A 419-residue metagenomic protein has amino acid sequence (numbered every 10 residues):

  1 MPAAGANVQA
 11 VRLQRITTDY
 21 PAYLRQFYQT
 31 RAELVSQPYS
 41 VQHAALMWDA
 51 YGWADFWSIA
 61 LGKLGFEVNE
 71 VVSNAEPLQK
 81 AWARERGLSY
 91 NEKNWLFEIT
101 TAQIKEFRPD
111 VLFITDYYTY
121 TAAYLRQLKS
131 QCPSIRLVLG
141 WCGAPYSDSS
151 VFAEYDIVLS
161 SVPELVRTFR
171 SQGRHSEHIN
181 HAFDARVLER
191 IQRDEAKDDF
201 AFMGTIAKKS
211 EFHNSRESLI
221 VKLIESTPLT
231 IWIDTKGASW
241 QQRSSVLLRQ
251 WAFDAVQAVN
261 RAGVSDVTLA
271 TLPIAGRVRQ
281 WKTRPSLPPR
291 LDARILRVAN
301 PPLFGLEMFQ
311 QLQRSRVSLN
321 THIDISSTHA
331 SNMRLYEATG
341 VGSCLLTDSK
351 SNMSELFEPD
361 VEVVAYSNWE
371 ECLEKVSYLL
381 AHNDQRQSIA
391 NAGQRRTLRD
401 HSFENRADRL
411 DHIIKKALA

Functional and structural regions predicted by a protein language model:
P2-V71, Q79-A83, S161, R167-N332 (+1 more regions): Nucleotide-sugar donor-binding catalytic core of glycosyltransferases
Y51-S147, E154-D156, R174: Internal alpha/beta domain cores that form substrate/cofactor-binding pockets in large enzymes and binding proteins
L64, A381-H412: A charged, aromatic-enriched C-terminal amphipathic alpha-helix characteristic of glycosyltransferases across folds
I104-R108, K129, L312, V376 (+1 more regions): Short hydrophobic patches on amphipathic alpha-helices that form coiled-coil/helix-mediated interaction surfaces
P145-D156, S160, S239-V246, F357: Glycine-rich, charge-decorated loop segments at or immediately adjacent to ligand/cofactor-binding or catalytic sites
T339-T347, A365: Short hydrophobic beta-strand element within catalytic cores of glycosyltransferases and related nucleotide-activated
V363-W369, L379-N383: Conserved acidic donor-binding segment of nucleotide-sugar-dependent glycosyltransferases
